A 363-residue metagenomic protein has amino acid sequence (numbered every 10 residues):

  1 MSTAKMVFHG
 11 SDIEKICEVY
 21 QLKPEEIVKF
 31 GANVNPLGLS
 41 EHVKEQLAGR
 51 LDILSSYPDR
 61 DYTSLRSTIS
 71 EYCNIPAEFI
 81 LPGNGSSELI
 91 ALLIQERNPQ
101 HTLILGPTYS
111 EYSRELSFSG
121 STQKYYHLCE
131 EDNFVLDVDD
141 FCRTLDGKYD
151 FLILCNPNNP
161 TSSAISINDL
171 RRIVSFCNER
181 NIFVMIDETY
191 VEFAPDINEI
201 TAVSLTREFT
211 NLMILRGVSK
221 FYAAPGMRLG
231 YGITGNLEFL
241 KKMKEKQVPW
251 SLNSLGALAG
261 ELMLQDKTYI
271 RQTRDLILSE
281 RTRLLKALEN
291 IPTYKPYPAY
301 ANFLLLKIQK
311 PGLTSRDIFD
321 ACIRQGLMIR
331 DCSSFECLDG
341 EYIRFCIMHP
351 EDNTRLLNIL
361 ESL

Functional and structural regions predicted by a protein language model:
S2-G85, L92: N-terminal small-domain helix-loop-helix segment of the aminotransferase-like
E25-E26, P76-I80, H101, E188 (+1 more regions): Short acidic capping loops at alpha-helix termini that bridge into adjacent secondary structure
L39-S40, D61, N211-N290, Y294-Y297: PLP-dependent aminotransferase class I/II
E96-L154: PLP-dependent aminotransferase-like
S119, E179-R180, F209, Q325: Helix C-cap/helix->beta junction micro-motif
D132-P195: Active-site phosphate-binding strand-loop segment of PLP-dependent enzymes
L278, I291-Q325: Conserved PLP-binding catalytic core of the aspartate aminotransferase-like
R324-Q325, S334-L363: PLP-dependent enzyme catalytic core of the Aspartate aminotransferase-like
